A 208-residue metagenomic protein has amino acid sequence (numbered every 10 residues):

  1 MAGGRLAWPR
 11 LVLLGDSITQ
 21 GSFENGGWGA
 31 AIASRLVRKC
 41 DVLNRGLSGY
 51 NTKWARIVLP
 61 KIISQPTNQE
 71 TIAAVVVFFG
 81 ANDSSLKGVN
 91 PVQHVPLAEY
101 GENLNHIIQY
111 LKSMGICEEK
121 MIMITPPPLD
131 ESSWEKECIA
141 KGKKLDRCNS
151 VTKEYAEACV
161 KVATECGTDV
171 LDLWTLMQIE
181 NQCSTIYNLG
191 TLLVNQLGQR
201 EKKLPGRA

Functional and structural regions predicted by a protein language model:
G4-W8, G27-R38, R56-A208: Alpha-helical cap/lid subdomain in secreted, periplasmic, or secretory-pathway luminal O-acyl-processing enzymes
W8-N25, S48-N51, N82-S84: Catalytic nucleophile-elbow at a beta strand-turn-alpha helix junction centered on a G-D-S/GDSL motif, marking
L14-D16, G46-G49, Q93-H94, K141-K143: N-terminal start-of-chain detector that recognizes signal peptides and the immediate post-cleavage beginning
L36-K53: A short beta-strand-loop structural module common to alpha/beta enzyme folds
